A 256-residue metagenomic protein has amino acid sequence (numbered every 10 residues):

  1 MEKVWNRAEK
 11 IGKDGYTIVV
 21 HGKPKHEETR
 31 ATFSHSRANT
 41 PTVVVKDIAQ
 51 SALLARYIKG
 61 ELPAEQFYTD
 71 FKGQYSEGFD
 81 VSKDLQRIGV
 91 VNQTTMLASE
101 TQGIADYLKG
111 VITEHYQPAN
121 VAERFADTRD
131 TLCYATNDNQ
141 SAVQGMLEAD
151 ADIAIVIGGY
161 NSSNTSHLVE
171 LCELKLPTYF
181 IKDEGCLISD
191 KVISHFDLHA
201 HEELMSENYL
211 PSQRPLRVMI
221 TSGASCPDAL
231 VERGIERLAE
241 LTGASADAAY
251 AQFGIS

Functional and structural regions predicted by a protein language model:
M1-S256: The feature marks the mature, well-folded catalytic cores of soluble enzymes
